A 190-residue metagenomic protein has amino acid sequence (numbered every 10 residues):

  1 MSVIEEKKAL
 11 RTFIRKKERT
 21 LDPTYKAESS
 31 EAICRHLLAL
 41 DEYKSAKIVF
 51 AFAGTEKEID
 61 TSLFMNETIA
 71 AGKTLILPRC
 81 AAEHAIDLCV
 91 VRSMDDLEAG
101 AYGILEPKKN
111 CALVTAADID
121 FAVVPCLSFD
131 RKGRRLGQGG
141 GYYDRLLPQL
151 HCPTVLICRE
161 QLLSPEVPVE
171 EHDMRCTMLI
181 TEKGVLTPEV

Functional and structural regions predicted by a protein language model:
S2-A117: N-terminal active-site beta-alpha-beta segment that forms phosphate/nucleotide-binding and substrate-recognition loops
S2-E5, A9-T12, K16-P23, A70 (+4 more regions): Surface-exposed, charge/polar-rich loops and edge strands
A53, C126, K183: Glycine-rich, N-terminal phosphate-binding loop of Rossmann-like dinucleotide-binding domains
T55-K57, L127-R131: Short glycine-rich anion-binding loops that position phosphate/pyrophosphate groups of nucleotides and phosphorylated
A85, V124-S128: Anionic-ligand binding patches
A112, R135-L136: Short capping loops/turns at secondary-structure boundaries
